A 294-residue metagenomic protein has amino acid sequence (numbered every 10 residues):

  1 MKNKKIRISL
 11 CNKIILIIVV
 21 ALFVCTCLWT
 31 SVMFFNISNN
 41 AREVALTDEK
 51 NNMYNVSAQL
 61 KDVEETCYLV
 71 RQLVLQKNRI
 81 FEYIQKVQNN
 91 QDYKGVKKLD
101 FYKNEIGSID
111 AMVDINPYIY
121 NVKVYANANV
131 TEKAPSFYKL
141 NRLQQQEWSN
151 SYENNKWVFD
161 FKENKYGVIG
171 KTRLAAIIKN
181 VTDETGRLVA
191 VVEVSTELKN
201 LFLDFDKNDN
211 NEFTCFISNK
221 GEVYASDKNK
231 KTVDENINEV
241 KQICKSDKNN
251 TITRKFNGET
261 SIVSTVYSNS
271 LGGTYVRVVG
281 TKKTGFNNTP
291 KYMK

Functional and structural regions predicted by a protein language model:
N3-N39, E43, T47: Extreme N-terminal signal-anchor transmembrane helix of membrane signaling/transducer proteins, especially in bacteria
T47-N154: Extracytoplasmic/periplasmic sensory segments of membrane signal-transduction proteins
K97-G107, K133-Y166, N211, S226-T253: Extracytoplasmic/periplasmic sensor domains and loops in membrane signaling proteins
Y102-D114, T185-K231: Solvent-exposed, extracytoplasmic
V113-T196, L201-D204: Extracytoplasmic/periplasmic ligand-binding sensor regions of membrane-associated signaling proteins
V122, K179, T214-F216, G221 (+1 more regions): Generic short beta-strand
V168-V181, K248-T251, N257-V266, G273-T274: A short beta-strand signature within small-molecule sensing/ligand-binding domains used in signal transduction
R187-E197, N257-K291: Short, hydrophobic beta-strand elements of compact beta-sandwich sensory domains
